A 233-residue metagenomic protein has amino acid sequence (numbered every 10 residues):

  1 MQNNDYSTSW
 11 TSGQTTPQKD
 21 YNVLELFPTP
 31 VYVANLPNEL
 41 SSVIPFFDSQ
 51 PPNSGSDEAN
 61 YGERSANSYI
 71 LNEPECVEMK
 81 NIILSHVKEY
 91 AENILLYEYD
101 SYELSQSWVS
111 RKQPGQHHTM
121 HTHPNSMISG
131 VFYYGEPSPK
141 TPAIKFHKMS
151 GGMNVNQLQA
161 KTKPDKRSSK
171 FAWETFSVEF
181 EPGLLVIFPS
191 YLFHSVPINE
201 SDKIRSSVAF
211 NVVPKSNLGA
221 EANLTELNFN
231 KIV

Functional and structural regions predicted by a protein language model:
Q2-Y97, H117, L224-V233: Non-heme Fe(II)/2-oxoglutarate
L26, S101, T122-S126, E200-I204: A generic structural micro-feature
E39, P137, G151, L192-H194 (+1 more regions): Short, solvent-exposed loop/turn segments at secondary-structure junctions
L96-S107: A short coil-to-beta-strand element that immediately follows conserved catalytic motifs
S107-V109, G130-F132, V208-V212: A structural signal for short, well-ordered beta-strand segments
W108, H121-H123, H194: Histidine-centered active-site/metal-ligand motif
Q113-L185, L218-L224: Catalytic core of non-heme Fe(II) oxygenases with the double-stranded beta-helix
R167-V233: Catalytic core of Fe(II)/2-oxoglutarate
